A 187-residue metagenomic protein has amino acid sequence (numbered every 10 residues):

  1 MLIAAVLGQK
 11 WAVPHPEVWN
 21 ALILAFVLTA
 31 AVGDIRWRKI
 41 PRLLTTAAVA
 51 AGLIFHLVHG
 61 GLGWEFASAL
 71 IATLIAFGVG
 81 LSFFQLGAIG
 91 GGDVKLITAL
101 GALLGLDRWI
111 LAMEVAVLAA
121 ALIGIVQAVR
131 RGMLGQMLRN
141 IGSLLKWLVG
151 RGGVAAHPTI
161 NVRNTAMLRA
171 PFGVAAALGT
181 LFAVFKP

Functional and structural regions predicted by a protein language model:
M1-I89, V94-P187: A membrane-topology feature that recognizes alpha-helical transmembrane segments and their immediate juxtamembrane
